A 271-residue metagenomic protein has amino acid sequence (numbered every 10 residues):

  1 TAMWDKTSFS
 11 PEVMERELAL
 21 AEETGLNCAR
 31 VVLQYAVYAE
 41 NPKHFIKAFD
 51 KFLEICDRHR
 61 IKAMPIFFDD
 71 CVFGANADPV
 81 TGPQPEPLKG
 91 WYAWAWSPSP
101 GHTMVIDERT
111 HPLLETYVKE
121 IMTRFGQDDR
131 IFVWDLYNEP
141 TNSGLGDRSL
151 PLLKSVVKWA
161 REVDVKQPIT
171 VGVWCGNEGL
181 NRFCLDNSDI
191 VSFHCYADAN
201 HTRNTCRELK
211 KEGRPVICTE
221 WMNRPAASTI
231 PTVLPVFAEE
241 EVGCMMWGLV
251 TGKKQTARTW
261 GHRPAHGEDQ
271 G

Functional and structural regions predicted by a protein language model:
T1-S188, H194-R203, E212, W221-T229 (+4 more regions): Active-site mouth of glycoside hydrolases
L209: Active/binding-pocket-proximal capping segment
M246-G248: Replace "adjacent to P-loop NTPase cores in ATP/GTP-dependent enzymes" with "adjacent to NTP-binding cores
R258-H262: Short, surface-exposed amphipathic charged segments that create phosphate/polyanion-binding patches used for binding
